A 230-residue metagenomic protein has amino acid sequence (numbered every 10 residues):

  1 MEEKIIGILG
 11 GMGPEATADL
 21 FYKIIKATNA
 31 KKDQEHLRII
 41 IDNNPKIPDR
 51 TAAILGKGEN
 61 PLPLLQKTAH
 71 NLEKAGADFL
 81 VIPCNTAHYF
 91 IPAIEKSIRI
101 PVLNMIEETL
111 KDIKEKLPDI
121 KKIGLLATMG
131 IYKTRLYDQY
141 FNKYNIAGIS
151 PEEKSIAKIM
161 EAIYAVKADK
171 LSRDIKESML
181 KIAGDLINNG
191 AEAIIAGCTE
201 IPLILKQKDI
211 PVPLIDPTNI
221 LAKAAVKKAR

Functional and structural regions predicted by a protein language model:
M1-R230: Non-catalytic structural scaffold of enzyme domains
